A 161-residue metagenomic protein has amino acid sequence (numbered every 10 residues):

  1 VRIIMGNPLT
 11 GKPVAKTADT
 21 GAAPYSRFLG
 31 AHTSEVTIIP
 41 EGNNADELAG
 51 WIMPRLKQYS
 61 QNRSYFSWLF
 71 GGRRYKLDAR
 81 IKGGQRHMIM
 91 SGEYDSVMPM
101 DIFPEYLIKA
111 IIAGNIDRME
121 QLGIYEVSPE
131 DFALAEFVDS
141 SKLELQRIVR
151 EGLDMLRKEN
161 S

Functional and structural regions predicted by a protein language model:
V1-S161: Redox cofactor-anchoring modules in respiratory/redox and cofactor-processing assemblies
